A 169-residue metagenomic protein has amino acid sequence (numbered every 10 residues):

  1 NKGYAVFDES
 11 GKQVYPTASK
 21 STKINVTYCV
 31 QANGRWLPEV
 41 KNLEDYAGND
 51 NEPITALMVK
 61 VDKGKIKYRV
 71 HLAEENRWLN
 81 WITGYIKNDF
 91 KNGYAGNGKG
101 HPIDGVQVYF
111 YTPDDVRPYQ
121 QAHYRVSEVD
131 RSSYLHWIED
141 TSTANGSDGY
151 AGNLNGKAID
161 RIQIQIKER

Functional and structural regions predicted by a protein language model:
N1-R169: Lectin-type carbohydrate-recognition ectodomains
